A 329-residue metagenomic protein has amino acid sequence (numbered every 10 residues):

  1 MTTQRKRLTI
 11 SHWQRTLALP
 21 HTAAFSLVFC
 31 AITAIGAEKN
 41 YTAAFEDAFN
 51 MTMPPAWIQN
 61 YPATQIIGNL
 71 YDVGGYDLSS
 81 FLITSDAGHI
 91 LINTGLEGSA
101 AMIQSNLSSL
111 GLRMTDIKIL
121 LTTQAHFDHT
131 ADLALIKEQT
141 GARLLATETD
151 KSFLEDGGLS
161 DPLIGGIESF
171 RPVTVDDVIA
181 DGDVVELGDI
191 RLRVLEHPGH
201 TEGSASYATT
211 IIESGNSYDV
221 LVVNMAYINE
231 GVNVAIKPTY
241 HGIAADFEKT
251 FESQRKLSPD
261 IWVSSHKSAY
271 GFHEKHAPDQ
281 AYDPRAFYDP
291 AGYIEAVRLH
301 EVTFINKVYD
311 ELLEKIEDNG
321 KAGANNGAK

Functional and structural regions predicted by a protein language model:
M1-L17: N-terminal secretory signal peptides that target proteins for export/translocation
T22, I32-G88, K315, A328-K329: Zn-dependent metallo-beta-lactamase
K39-M51, Q59-N60, Q65-I67, D116 (+4 more regions): Metallo-beta-lactamase
A56-L110, M114, S206-I228: Conserved beta-strand hairpin/beta-sheet module of binuclear metal-dependent hydrolase folds, prominently
N69, I83, N93, Q124 (+5 more regions): Divalent metal-coordination and catalytic microenvironments
L70, G98-A101, S108-V184, Y282 (+2 more regions): Active-site HxH/HxHxD metal-binding segment of metal-dependent hydrolases
H89, E97-G98, V184-L187, R191-G292: Metallo-beta-lactamase
I294-K329: C-terminal regulatory/interaction regions
